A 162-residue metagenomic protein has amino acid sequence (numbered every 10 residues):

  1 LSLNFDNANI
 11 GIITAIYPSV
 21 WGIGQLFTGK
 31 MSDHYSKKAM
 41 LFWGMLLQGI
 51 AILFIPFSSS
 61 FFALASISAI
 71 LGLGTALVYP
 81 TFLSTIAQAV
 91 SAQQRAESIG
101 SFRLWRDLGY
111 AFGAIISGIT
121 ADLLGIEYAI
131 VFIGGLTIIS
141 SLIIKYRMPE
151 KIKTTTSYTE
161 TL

Functional and structural regions predicted by a protein language model:
L1-A8: Short amphipathic helix-loop junctions that connect adjacent transmembrane helices in Major Facilitator Superfamily/SLC
P18-L26, Y110-A111: Residue-level signature of mid-helix packing/kink "hotspots" within the transmembrane helices of 12-pass Major
G24-S36, A121-D122: Helix-to-loop junctions at the C-terminal end of transmembrane segments in multipass secondary transporters
A39-F54: Structural signature of the two symmetry-related core transmembrane helices
A51, F62-I70: Paired small-residue
L77-V90: Intracellular juxtamembrane helix-capping segments at the cytosolic ends of symmetry-related transmembrane helices
I119-T137: A membrane-interface helix-boundary motif in multi-pass transporters
G134-L162: Multi-pass alpha-helical transporter architecture, strongest for 12-TM Major Facilitator/SLC carriers used
